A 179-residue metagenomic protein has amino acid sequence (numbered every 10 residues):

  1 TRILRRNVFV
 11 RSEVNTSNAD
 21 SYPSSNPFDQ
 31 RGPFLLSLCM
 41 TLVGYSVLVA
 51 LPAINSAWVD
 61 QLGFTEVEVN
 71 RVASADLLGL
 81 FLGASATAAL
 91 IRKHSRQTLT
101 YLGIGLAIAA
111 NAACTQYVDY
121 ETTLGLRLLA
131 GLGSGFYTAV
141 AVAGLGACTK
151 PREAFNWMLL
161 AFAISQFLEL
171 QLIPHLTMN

Functional and structural regions predicted by a protein language model:
C39-S56: Extracytoplasmic
V49, L77-F81, S85, F167: Residue-level signature of mid-helix packing/kink "hotspots" within the transmembrane helices of 12-pass Major
G63, Q116-V118: Helix-breaking motifs and short loop linkers at transmembrane-helix boundaries and internal kinks in secondary membrane
G83-S95: Helix-to-loop junctions at the C-terminal end of transmembrane segments in multipass secondary transporters
L99-A112: Structural signature of the two symmetry-related core transmembrane helices
E121-L129: Paired small-residue
L128-L160: Cytoplasmic helix-loop-helix junction between adjacent transmembrane helices in 12-TM secondary transporters
M158-N179: Helix-loop-helix hairpin linking two adjacent transmembrane segments in secondary transporters
